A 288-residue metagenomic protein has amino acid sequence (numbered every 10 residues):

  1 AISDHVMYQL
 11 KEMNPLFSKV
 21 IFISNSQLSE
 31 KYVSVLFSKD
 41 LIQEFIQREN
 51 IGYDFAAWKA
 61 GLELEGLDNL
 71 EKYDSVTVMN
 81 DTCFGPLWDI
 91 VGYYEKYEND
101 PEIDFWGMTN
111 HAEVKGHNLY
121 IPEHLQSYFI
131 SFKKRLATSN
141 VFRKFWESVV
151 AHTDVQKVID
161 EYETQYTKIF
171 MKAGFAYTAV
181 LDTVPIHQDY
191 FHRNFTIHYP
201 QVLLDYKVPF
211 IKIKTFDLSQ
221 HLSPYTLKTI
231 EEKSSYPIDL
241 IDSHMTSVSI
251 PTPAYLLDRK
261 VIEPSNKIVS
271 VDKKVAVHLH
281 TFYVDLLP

Functional and structural regions predicted by a protein language model:
A1-P288: ER/Golgi luminal nucleotide-sugar-dependent glycosyltransferases, focusing on the catalytic module
